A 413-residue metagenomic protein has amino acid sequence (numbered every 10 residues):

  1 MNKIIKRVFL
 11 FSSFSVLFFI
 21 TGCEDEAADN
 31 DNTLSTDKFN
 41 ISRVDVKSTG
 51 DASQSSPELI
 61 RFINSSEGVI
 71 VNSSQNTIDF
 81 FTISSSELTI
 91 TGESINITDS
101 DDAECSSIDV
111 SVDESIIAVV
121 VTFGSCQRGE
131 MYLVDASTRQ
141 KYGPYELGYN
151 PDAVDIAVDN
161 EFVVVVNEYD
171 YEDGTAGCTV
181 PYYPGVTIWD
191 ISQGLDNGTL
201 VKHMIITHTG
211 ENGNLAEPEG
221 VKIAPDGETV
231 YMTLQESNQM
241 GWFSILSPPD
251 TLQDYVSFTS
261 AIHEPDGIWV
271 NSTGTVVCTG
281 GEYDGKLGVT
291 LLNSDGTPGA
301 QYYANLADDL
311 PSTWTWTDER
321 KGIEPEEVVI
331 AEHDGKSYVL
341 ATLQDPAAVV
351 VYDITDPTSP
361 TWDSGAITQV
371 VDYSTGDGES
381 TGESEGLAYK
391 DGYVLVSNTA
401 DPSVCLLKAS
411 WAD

Functional and structural regions predicted by a protein language model:
S15-V44: Bacterial Sec-dependent N-terminal signal peptides
S42-A52, E93-D101, G194-A216, T251-A261 (+2 more regions): Surface-exposed loop and turn segments in beta-propeller and other repeat-based domains that flank or scaffold
D45-T77: Beta-strand-rich domains and repeat architectures in extracellular enzymes and scaffolds, especially beta-propellers
A52-I60, A103-I108, P151, G213-K222 (+3 more regions): Signature of short aromatic-glycine-proline-rich micro-motifs recurring in repeat-based ectodomains
I63-S65, V110-E114, V158-N160, P225-D226 (+3 more regions): Residue-level detector of Asp-centered blade-edge/turn motifs that repeat once per structural unit in beta-propeller
V71-Q75, T122-G124, E168-D170, Q235-E236 (+3 more regions): Short loop/turn segments immediately following the C-termini of beta-strands
V120-S125, G129, V166-P184, T279-L287: Short, conserved, GDST-rich strand-edge loop motifs in beta-rich repeat architectures
E383-D413: Blade-level signature of beta-propeller repeat domains, shared across WD40, Kelch, NHL, RCC1 and BNR/Asp-box propellers
